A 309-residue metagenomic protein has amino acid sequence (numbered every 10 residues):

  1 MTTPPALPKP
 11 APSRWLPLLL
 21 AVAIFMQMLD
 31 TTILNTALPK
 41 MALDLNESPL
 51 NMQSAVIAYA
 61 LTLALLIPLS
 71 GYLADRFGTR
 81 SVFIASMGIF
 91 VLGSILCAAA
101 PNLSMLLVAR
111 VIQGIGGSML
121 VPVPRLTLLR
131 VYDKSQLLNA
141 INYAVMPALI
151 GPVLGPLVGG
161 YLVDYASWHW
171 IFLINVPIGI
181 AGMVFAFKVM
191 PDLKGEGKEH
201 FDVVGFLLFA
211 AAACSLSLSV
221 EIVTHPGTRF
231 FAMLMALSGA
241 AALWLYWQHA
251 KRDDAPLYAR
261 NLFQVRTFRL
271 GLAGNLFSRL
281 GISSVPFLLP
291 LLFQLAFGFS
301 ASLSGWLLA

Functional and structural regions predicted by a protein language model:
M1-P12: Intrinsic disorder in cytosolic terminal tails and internal cytosolic loops of multi-pass membrane transporters
S13-L20, F83, F90, L106 (+3 more regions): Hydrophobic alpha-helix/TM-entry signal in multi-pass membrane transporters
S13-L29, L34-T36, P49-A58, N142 (+3 more regions): 12-transmembrane solute porter fold
M26-D30, T62, L96, A100 (+6 more regions): Residue-level hotspots within pore-lining transmembrane alpha-helices of multi-pass secondary transporters
M28, N35, A60, A64-G71 (+1 more regions): Conserved kink/hinge residues within transmembrane alpha-helices of Major Facilitator Superfamily
D44-L45, R76, T127-Y132, Y165 (+2 more regions): Helix-to-coil boundary motifs at intracellular loop junctions of multi-pass secondary transporters
I67-V204, I222: Helix-loop-helix hairpins in multi-pass membrane proteins, especially solute transporters
D164-G274, W306: Hydrophobic transmembrane-helix bundles of small-molecule transporters
